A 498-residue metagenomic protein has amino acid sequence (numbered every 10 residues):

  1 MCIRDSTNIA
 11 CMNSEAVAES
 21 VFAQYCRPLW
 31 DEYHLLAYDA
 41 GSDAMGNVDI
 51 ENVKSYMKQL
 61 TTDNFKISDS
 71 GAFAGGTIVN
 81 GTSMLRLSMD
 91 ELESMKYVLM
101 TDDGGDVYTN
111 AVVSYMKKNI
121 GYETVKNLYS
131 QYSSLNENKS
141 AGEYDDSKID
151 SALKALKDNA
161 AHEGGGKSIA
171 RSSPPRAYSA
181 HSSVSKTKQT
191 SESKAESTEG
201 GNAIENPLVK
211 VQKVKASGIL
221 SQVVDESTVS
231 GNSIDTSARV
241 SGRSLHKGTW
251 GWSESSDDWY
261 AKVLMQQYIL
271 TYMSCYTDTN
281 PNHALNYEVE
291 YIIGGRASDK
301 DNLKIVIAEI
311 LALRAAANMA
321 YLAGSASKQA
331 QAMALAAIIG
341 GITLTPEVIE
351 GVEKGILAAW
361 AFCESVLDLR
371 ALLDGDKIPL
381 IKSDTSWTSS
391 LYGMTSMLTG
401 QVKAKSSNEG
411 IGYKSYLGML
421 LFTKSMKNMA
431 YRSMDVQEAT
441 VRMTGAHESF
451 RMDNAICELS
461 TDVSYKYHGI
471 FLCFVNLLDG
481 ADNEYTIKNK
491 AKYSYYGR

Functional and structural regions predicted by a protein language model:
M1-I3: Short, small-residue-biased leader/transition segments that mark boundaries at the very start of proteins
D5-N8: Juxtamembrane/interface segments at transmembrane-helix termini
A10-L29: N-terminal alpha-helical signal peptides/signal-anchor transmembrane segments
L35-R498: Long, compositionally biased low-complexity segments
